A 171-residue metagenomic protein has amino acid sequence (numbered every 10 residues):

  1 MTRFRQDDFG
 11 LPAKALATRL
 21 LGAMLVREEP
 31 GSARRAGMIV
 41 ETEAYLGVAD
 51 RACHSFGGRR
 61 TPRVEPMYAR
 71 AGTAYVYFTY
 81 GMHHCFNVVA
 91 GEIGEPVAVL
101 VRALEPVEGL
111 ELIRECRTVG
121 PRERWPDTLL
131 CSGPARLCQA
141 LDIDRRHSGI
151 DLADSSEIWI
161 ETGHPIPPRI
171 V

Functional and structural regions predicted by a protein language model:
M1-V171: Conserved, well-structured core segments that form or line functional sites
